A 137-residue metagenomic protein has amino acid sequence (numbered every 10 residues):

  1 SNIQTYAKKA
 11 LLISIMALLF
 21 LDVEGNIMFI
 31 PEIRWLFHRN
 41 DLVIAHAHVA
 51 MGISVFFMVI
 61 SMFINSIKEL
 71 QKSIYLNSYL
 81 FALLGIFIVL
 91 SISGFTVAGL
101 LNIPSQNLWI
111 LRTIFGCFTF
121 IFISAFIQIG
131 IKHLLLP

Functional and structural regions predicted by a protein language model:
S1-A7: Long, hydrophobic alpha-helical transmembrane bundles and adjoining juxtamembrane helices/loops of multi-pass integral
K9-M28, A45-K68, K72-G99, L108-L134: Hydrophobic cores of alpha-helical transmembrane segments in multi-pass integral membrane proteins
F29-F37, G99-I103, L135-P137: Interhelical loop segments of eukaryotic multi-pass membrane proteins
F37-I44, P104-W109: Non-cytosolic membrane-interface motifs at loop->transmembrane helix junctions
